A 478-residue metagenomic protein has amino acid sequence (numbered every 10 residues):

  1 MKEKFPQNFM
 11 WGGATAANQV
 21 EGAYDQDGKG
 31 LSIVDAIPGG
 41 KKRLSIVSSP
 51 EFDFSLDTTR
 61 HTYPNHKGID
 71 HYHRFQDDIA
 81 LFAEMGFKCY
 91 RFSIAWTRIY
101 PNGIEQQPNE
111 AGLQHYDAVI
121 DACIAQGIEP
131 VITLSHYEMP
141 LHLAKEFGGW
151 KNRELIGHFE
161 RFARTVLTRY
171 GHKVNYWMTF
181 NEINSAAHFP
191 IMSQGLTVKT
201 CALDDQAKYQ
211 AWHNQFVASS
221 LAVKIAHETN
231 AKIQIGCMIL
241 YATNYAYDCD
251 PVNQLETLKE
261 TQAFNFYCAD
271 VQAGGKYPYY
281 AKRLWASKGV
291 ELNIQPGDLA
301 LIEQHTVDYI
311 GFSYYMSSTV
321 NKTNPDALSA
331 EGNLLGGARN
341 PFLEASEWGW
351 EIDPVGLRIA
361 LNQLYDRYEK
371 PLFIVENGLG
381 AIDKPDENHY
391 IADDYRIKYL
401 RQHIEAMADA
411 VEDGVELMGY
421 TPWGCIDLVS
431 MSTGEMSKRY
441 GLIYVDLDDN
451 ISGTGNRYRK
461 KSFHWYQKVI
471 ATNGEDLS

Functional and structural regions predicted by a protein language model:
M1-T59, N102-I104, L113-S478: Active-site region of glycoside hydrolase catalytic domains
N8-M10, Y72, C89: A common structural microfeature
R60-R74, K151-R153: Active-site mouth loops of central-metabolism enzymes
G68-A80, P101, G112: Internal amphipathic alpha-helical repeat/solenoid segments
R74-A95, Q304-I310: Catalytic domains of carbohydrate-active enzymes, especially glycoside hydrolases
I94-P108: Glycine-rich, proline-tolerant flexible connector loops at the mouths of alpha/beta enzymes
